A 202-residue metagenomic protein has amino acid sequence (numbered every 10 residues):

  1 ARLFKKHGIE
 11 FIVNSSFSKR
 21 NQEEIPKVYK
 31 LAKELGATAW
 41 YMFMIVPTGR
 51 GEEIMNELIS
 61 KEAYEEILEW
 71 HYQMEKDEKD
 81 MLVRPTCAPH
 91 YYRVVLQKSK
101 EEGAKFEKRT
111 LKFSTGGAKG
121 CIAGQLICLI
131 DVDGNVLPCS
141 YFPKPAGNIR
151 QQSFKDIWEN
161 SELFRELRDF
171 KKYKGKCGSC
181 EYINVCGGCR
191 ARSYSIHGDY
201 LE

Functional and structural regions predicted by a protein language model:
A1-A123, L129-D133, P145: Radical SAM enzyme [4Fe-4S]-AdoMet core and its adjacent flexible, acidic and glycine-rich loops/tails across
L126-I127, C177: Short hydrophobic/aromatic beta-strand element in the GNAT-like acyltransferase core that lines or flanks the acyl-donor
N135-V136, S140-E202: Flexible mid-to-C-terminal extensions adjoining Fe-S/redox cofactors in radical SAM and related proteins
